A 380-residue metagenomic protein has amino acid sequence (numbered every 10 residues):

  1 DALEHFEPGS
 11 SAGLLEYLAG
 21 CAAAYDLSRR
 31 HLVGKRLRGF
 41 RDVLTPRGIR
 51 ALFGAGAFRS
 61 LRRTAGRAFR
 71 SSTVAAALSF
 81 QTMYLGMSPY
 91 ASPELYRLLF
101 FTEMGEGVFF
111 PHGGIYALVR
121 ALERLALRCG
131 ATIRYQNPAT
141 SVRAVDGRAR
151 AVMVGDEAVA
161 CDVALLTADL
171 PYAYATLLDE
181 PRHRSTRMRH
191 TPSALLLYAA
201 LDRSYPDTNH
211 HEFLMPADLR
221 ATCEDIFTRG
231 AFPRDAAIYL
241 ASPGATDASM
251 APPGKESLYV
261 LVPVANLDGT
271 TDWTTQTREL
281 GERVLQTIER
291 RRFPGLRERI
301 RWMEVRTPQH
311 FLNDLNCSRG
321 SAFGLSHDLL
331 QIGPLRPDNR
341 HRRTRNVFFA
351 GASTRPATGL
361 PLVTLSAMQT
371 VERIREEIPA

Functional and structural regions predicted by a protein language model:
D1-A91: Rossmann-like flavin
S71-L85, P233-Y239, P294-P356: A glycine-rich dinucleotide-binding beta-alpha-beta segment and adjacent secondary-structure elements that constitute
A77-F109, H341-R345: Active-site-adjacent "gating/activation" loops or surface patches in catalytic cores
L98-A149: Helical element adjacent to the flavin cofactor pocket in flavoenzyme catalytic cores
T140-P252: Mid-domain catalytic core of redox enzymes that form a hydrophobic substrate pocket/lid adjacent to a catalytic redox
A144, E376-A380: Active-site-proximal substrate-binding core of FAD-dependent oxidoreductases
D202-L312: C-terminal segments that line or cap access tunnels to active or ligand-binding sites in enzymes and enzyme-associated
A352-R375: A conserved FAD-binding loop/helix module that cradles the flavin
